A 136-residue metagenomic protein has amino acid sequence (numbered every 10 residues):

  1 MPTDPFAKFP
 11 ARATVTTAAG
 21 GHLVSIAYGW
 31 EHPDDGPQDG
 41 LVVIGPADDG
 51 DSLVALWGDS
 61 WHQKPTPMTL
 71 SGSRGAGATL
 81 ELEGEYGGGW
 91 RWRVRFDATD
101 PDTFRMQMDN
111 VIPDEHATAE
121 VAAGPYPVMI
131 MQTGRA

Functional and structural regions predicted by a protein language model:
M1-A136: Hydrophobic small-molecule pocket/channel-lining residues, especially in calycin-type beta-barrels
